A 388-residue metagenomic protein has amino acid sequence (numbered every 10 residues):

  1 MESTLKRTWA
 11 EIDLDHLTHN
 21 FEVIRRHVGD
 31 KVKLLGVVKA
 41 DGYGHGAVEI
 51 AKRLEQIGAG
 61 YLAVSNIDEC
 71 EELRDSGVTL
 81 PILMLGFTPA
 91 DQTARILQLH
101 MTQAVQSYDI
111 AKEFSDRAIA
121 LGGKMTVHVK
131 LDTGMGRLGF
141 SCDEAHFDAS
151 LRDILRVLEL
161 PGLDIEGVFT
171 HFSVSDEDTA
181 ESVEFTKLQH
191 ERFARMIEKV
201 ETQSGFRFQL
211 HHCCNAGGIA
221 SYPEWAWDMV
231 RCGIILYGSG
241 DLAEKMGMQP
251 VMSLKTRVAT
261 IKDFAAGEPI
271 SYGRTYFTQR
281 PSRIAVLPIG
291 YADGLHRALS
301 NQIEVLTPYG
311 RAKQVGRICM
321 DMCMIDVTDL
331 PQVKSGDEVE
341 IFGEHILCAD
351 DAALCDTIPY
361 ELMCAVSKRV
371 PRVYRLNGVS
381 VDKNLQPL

Functional and structural regions predicted by a protein language model:
M1-T102, D116, D164, P371 (+1 more regions): A charged N-terminal "starter" segment
L5-K6, A40-I57, A111-T126, T133-R257 (+2 more regions): Active-site loop/helix belt of alpha/beta enzymes
L14, E71-G77, L242-V251, P359: C-terminal helical cap(s) of enzyme catalytic domains, especially alpha/beta-barrels
L17, K39, L73, S107 (+7 more regions): Conserved, mostly hydrophobic/aromatic
K31, F206-L210, C214, A349-D356: Flexible, glycine/charged-enriched surface loops at secondary-structure junctions
T79-T88, T102-Q106, K124-K130, V230-R231: Short hydrophobic/aromatic-enriched beta-strand-loop microsegments
M84, V258, Q314-V315: A structural signal for short, hydrophobic beta-strand segments that form beta-sheets in beta-rich/all-beta domains
D263-L388: C-terminal accessory subdomain/extension
